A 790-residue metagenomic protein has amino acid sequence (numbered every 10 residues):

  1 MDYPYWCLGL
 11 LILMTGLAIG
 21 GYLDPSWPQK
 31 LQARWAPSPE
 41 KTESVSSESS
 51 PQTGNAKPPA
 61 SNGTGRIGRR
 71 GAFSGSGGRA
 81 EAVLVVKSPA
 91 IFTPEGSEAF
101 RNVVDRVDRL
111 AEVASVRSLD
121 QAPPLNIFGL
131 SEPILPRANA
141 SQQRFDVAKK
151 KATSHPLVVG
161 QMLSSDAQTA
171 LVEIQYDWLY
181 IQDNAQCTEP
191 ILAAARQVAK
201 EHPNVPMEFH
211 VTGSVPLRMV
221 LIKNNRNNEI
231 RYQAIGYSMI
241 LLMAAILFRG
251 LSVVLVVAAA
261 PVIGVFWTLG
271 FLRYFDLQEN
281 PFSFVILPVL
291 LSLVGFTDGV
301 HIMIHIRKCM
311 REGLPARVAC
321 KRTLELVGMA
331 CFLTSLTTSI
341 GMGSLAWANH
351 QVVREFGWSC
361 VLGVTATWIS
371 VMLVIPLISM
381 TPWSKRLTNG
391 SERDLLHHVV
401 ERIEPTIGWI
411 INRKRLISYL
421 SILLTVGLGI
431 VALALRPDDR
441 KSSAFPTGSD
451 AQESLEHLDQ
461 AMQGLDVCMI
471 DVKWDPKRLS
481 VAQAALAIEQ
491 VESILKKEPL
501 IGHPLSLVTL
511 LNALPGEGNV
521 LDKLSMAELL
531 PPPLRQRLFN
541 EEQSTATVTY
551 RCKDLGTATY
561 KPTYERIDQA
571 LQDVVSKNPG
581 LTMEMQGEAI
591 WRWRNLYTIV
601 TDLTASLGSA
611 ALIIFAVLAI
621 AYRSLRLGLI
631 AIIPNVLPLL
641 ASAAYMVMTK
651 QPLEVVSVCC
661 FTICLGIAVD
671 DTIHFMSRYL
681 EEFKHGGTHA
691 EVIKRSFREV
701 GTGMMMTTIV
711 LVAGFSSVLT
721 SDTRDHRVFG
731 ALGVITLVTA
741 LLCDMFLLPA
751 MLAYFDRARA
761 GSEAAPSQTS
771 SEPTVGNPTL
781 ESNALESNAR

Functional and structural regions predicted by a protein language model:
M1-M14, G20, L31-E40, S44-S47 (+6 more regions): Interfacial helix-loop-helix hairpins and adjacent transmembrane helices of multi-pass alpha-helical membrane proteins
L17-G21, V253-I302, L627-M676, S716 (+1 more regions): Hydrophobic transmembrane alpha-helices and their membrane-interface caps in long multi-pass transport proteins
E43-S44, P51-G68, R109-Q175, V220-K223 (+3 more regions): Extracytoplasmic
S44-S49, G63-R70, I411-P532: Juxtamembrane segments of multi-pass membrane proteins
G75, Q142-G250, E489, E528-A611 (+1 more regions): Extracytoplasmic
R226-E279, W347-Q351, A605-Q651, T720: Interfacial segments of transmembrane alpha-helices in multi-pass membrane proteins
R231, A258, V294, R311-A348 (+3 more regions): Pore- and gate-forming transmembrane helices of large, multi-pass membrane proteins
M243, F275, F332-I375, S379 (+4 more regions): Hydrophobic, glycine/alanine-rich multi-pass transmembrane helices and their short helix-loop junctions in large
